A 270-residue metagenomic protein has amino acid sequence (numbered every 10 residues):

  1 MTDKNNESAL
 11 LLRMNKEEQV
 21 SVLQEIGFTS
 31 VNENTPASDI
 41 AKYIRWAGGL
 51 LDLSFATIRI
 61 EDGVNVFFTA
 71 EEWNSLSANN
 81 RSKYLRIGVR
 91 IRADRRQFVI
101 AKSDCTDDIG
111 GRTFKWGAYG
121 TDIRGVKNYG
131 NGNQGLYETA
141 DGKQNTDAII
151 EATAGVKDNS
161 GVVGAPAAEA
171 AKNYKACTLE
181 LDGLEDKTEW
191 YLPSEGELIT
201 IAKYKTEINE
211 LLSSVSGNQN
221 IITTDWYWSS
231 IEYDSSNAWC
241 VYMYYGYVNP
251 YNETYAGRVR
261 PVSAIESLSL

Functional and structural regions predicted by a protein language model:
T2-D186, E253-Y255, V262-L270: Short, compositionally biased
T2-V22, E195-L270: C-terminal, surface-exposed recognition/capping segments
